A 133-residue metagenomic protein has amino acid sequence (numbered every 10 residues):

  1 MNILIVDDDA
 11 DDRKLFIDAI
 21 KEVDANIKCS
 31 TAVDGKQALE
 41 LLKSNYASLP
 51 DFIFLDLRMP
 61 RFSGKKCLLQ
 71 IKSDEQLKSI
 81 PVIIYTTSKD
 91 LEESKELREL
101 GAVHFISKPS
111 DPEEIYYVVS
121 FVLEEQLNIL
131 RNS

Functional and structural regions predicted by a protein language model:
A10-S30: Two-component/phosphorelay signaling modules centered on CheY-like receiver
D18, K66, K89-I106, Y117: Alpha4 helix (beta4-alpha4-beta5 surface) of REC/receiver domains from two-component response regulators
T31-K43, G64: Helix N-cap/capping motif at the beta->alpha junctions
E40, K65-K78: Short amphipathic alpha-helix used as the core "switch/output" element in two-component signaling
L55-D56: Active-site residues of response regulator receiver
M59: Receiver (REC) domain active-site loop signature in two-component systems and cognate sites in sensor histidine kinases
S110-S120, R131: C-terminal output helix
